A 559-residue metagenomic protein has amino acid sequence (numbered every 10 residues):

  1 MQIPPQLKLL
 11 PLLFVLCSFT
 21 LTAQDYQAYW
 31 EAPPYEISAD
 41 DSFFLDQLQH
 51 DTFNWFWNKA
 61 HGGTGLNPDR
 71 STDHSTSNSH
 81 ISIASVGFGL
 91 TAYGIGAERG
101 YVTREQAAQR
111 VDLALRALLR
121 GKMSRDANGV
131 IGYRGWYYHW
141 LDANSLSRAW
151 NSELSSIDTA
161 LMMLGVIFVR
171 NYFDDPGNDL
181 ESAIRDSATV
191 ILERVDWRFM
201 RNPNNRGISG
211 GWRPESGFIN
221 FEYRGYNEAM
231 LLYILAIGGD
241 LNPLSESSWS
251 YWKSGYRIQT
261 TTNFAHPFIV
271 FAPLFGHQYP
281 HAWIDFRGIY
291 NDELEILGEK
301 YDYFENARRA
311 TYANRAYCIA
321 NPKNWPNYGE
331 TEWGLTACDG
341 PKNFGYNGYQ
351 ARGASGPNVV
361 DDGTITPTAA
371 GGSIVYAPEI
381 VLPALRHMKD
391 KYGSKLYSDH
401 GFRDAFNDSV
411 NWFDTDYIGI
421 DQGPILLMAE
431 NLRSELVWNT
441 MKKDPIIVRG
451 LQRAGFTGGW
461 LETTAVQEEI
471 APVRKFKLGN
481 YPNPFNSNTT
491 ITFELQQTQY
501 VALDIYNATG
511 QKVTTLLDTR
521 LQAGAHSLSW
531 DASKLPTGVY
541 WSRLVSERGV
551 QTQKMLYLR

Functional and structural regions predicted by a protein language model:
M1-L10: Bacterial N-terminal signal peptides that target proteins for export
Q2-I3, R213, S245, D531: Short, solvent-exposed coil/turn linker segments
P4, E469-R559: C-terminal outer-membrane/trafficking sorting elements
L10-S18: Bacterial N-terminal signal peptides
F19-A23: Sec/Tat signal peptide C-region and signal peptidase I cleavage site
Q24-E462: Ser/Thr/Asn(+Pro)-rich, low-complexity disordered segments
E462-E468: Short, compositionally biased serine/threonine- and acidic-rich segments at solvent-exposed termini, linkers, or domain
